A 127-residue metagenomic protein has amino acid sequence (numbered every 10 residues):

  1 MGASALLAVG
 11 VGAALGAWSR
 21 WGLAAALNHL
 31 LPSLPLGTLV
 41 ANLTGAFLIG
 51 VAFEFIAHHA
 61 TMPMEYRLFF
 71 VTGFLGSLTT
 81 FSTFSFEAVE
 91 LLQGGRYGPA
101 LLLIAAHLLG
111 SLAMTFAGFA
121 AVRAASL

Functional and structural regions predicted by a protein language model:
M1-L127: Membrane-interface helix-loop junctions in multi-pass transporters/channels
